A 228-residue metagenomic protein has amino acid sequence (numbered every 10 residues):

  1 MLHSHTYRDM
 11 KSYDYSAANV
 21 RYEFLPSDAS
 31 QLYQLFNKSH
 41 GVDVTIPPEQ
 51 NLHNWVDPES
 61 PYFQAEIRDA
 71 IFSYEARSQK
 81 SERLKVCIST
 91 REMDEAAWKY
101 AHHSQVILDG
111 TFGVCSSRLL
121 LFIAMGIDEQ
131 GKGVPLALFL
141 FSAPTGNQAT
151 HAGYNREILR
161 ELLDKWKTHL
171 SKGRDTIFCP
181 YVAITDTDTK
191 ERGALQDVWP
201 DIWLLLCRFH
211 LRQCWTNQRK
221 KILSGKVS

Functional and structural regions predicted by a protein language model:
M1-S228: DNA-binding interface regions
